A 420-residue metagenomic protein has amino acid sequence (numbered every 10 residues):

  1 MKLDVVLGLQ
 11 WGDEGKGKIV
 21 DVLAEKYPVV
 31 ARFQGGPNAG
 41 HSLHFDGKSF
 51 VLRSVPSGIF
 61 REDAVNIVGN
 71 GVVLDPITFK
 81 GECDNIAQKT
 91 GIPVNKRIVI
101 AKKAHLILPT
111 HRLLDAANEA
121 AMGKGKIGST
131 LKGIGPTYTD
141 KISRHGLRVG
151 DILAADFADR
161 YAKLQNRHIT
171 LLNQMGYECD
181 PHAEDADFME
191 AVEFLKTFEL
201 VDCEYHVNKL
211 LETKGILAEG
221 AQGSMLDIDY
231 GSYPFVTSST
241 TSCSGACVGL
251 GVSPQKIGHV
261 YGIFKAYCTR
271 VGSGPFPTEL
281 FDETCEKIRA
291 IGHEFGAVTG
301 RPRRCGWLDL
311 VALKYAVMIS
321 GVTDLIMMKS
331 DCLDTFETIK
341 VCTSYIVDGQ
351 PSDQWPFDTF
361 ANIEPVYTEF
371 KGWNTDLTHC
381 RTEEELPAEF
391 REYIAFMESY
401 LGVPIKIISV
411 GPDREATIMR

Functional and structural regions predicted by a protein language model:
M1-R420: Non-transmembrane, aqueous-exposed alpha-helical and coiled segments at domain scale
